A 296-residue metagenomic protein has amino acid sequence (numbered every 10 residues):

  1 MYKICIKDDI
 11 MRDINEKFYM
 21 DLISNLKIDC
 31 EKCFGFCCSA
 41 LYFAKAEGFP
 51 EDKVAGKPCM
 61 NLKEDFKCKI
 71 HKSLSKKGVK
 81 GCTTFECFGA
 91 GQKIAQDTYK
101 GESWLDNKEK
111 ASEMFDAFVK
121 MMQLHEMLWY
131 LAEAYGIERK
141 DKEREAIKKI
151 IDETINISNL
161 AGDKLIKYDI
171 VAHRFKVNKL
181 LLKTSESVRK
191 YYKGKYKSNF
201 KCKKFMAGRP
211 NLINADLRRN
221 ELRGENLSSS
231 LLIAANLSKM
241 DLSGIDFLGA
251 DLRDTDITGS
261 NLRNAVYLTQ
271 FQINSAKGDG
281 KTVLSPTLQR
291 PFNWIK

Functional and structural regions predicted by a protein language model:
M11-K176, L180-K195: Hydrophobic scaffolds flanking metal-cofactor catalytic centers in soluble metalloenzymes
K190-K296: Tandem repeat scaffolds
